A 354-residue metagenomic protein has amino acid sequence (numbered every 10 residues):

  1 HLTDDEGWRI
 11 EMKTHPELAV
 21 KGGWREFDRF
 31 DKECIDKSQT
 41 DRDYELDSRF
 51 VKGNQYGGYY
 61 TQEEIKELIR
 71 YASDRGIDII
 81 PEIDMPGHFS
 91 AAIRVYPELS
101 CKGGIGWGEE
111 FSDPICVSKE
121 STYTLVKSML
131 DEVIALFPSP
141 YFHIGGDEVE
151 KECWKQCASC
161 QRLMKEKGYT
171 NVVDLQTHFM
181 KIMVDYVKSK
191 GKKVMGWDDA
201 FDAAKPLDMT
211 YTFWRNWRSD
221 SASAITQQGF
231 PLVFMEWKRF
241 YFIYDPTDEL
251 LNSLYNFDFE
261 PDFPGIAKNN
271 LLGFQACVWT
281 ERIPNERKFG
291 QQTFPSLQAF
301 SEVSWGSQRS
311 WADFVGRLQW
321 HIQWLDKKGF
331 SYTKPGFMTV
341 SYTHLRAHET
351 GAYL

Functional and structural regions predicted by a protein language model:
H1-K192: Substrate-binding cleft of carbohydrate-active enzyme catalytic domains
L2, P81-M85, G146-E148, D198 (+3 more regions): A cross-domain feature marking catalytic cores of carbohydrate-active enzymes and several ubiquitous metabolic/repair
G76-I80, P140-H143, K193-M195, D208-T210 (+2 more regions): Beta-sheet entry/capping signal
F142, K188-D198, P231-E236, S307-A312 (+1 more regions): Acidic/polar loop patches that form or flank catalytic/metal-binding clefts of enzymes that bind anionic ligands
K193-F201, Q319-F330, K334-Y342: Acidic, contiguous N-terminal accessory segments
F201-L207, F213-W324: Conserved alpha/beta catalytic core and glycan-binding cleft of carbohydrate-active enzymes
T343-T350: Conserved small/polar residues in nucleotide/adenosyl-binding loops
